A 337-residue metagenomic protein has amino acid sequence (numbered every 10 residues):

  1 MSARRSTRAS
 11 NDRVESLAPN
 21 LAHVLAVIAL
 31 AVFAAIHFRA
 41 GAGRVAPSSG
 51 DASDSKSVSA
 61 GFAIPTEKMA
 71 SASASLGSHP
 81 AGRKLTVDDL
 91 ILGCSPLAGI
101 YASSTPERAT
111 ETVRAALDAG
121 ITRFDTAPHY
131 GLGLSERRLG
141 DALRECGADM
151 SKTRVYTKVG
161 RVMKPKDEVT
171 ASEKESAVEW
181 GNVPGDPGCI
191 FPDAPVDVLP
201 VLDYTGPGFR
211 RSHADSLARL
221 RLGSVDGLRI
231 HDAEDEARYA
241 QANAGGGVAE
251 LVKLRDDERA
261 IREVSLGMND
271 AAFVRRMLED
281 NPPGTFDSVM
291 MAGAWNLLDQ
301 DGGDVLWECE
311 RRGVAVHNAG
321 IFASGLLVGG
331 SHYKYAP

Functional and structural regions predicted by a protein language model:
M1-L17, S49-D51: Short, low-complexity, Lys/Arg-enriched N-terminal segments of secretory-pathway carbohydrate enzymes
N20-K158, M163-D167, A171-K174: N-terminal binding-site loop/beta-alpha segment at the start of enzyme catalytic domains that lines or forms
S57-S75, R108, L132, A214 (+2 more regions): Beta/alpha (TIM)-barrel catalytic core signal, keyed to glycine-rich beta->alpha loops juxtaposed to Asp/Glu that bind
T86, G120-R123, D149, R221-S224 (+3 more regions): Short loop/turn motifs at secondary-structure junctions
D88, P96, P165-V198, L306-P337: Glycine-rich, positively charged active-site loop/lid region within alpha/beta enzyme cores that binds and organizes
S95-E107, A194-R210, Y239-A240: Active-site mouth loops of central-metabolism enzymes
S103-A116, T205-R219, D270-L278: Short, acidic/polar
D118, A142-M150, A218-L222, L278-P283 (+1 more regions): Acidic (Asp/Glu)-rich catalytic clusters
